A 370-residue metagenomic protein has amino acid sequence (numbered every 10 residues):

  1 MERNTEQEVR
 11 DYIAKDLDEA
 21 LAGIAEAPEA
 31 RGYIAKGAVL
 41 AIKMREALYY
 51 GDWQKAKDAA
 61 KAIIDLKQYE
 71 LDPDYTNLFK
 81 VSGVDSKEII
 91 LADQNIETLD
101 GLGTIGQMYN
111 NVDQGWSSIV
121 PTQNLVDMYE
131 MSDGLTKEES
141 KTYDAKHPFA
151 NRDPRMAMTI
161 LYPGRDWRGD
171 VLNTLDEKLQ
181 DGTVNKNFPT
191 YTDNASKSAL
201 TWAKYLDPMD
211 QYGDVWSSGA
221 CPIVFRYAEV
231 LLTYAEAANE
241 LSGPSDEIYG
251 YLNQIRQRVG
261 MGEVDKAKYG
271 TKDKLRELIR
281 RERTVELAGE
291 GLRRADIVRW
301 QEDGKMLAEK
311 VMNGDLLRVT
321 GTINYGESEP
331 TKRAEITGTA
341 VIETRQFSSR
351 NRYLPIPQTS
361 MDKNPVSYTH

Functional and structural regions predicted by a protein language model:
M1-Q123, Y129-Y368: Acidic/polar-rich alpha-helix caps and helix-coil junctions
